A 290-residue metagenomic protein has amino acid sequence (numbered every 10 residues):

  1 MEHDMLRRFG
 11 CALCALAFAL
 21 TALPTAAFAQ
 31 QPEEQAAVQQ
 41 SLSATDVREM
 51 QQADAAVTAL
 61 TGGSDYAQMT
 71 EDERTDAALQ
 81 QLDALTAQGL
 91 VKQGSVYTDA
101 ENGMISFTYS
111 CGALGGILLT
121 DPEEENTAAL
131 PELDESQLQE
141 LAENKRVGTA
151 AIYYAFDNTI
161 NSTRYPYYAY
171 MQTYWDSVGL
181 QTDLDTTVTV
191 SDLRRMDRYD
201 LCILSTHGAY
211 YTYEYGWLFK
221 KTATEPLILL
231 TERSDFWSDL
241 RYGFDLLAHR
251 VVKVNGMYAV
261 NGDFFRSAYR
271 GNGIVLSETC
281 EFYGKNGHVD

Functional and structural regions predicted by a protein language model:
E2-L13: Bacterial N-terminal signal peptides that target proteins for export
A12-A22: Bacterial N-terminal signal peptides
L20-E33: Sec-dependent signal peptide cleavage junction
A26, Y210, Y283-K285: Residue-level signal for secondary-structure boundary sites
Q30-A150: N-terminal propeptides/leader regions of secreted preproproteins that are proteolytically removed before maturation
V38-L42, D46-T61, T127-R233, G243: A domain-level signal for caspase-like cysteine endopeptidase catalytic cores and their zymogen-processing architecture
T70, R74, T159-Y167, R194 (+2 more regions): Extracytoplasmic/periplasmic, Sec-exported soluble proteins
I228-D290: Catalytic cores of nucleophile-dependent amide-cleaving enzymes
